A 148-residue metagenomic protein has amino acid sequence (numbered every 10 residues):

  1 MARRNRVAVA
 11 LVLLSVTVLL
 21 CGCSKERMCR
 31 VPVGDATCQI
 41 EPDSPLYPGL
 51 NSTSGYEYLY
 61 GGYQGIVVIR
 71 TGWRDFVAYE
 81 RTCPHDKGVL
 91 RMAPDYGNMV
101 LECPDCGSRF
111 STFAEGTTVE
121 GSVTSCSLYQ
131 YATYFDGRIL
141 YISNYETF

Functional and structural regions predicted by a protein language model:
M1-V12: Bacterial N-terminal signal peptides that target proteins for export
S15: Conserved nucleotide-sugar donor-binding subdomain of glycosyltransferases
V18-G22: C-terminal motif of bacterial Sec signal peptides marking the signal peptidase cleavage site
S24-G97, S111-E115, Y129-F148: N-terminal pre-ligand scaffold of iron-sulfur
G97-G107, T117-A132: Short cysteine/histidine-rich metal-coordination sites, predominantly Zn2+-binding motifs
